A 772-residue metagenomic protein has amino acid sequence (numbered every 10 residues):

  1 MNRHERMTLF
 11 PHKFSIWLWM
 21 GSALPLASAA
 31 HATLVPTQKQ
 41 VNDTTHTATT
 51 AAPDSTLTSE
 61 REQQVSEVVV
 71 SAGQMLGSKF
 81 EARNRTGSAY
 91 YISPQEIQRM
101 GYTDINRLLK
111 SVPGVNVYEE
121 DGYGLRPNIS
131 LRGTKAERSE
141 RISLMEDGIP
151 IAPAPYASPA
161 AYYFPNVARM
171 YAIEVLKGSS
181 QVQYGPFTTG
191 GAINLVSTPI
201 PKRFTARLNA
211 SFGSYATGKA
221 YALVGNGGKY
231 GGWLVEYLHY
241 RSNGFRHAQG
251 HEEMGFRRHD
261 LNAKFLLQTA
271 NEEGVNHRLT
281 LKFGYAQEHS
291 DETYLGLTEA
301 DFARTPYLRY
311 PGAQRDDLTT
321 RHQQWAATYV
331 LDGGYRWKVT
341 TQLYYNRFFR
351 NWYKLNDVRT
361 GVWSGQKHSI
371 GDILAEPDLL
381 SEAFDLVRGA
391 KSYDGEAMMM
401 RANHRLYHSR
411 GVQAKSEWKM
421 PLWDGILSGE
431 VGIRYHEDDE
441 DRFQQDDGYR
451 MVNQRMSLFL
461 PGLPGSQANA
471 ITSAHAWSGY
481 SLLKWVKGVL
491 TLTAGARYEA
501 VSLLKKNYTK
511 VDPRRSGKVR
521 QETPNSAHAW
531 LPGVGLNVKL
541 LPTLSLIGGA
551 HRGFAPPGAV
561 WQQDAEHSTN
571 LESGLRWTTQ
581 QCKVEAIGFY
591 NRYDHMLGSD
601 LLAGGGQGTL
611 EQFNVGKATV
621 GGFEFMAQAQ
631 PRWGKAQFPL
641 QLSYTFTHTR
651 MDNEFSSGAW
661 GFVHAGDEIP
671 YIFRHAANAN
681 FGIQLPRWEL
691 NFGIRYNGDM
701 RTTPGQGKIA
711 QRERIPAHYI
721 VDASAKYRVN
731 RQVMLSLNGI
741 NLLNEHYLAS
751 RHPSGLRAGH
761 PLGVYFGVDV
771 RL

Functional and structural regions predicted by a protein language model:
A52-L57, E62-M100, L125-N128: N-terminal periplasmic "start-of-domain" segments of outer-membrane beta-barrel proteins
A72, Y593-D594, G621, Q637-P639 (+4 more regions): C-terminal beta-signal and adjacent terminal beta-strands/loops of Gram-negative outer-membrane beta-barrel proteins
E81, N106-I149: Extracytoplasmic beta-strand/coil segments of soluble accessory domains associated with Gram-negative outer-membrane
I149-K177: Short acidic/polar hinge/loop motifs at secondary-structure boundaries that mediate gating or recognition
T205, F212-R241, Q249-T293, D317-R321 (+2 more regions): Transmembrane beta-barrel wall of Gram-negative outer-membrane proteins
E272-G274, R278, T320-K510, K539: Face-selective signature of the C-terminal outer-membrane beta-barrel domain
Y407, G425-D438, L463-Y593, N680-G682 (+1 more regions): Structural signature of Gram-negative outer-membrane beta-barrels, strongest in the C-terminal barrel of TonB-dependent
L422-W423, V486, Y590, E611-G705 (+2 more regions): Gram-negative outer-membrane beta-barrel transporters
